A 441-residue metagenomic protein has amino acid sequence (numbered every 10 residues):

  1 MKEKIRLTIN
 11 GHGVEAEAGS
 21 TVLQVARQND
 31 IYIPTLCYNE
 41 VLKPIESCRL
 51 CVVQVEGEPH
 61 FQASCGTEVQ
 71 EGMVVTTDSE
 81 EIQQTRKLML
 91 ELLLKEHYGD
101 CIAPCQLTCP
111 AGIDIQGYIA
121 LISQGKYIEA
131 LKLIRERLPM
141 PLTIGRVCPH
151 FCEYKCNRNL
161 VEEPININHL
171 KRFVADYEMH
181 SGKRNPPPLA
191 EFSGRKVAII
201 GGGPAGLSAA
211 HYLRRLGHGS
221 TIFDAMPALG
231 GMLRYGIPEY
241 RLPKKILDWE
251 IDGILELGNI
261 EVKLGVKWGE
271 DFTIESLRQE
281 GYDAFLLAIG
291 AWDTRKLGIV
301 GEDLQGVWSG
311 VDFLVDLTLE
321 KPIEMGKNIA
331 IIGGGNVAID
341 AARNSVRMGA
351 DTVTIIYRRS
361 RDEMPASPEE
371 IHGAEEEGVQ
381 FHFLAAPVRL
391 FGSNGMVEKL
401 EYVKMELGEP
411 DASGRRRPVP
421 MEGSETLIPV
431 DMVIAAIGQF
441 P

Functional and structural regions predicted by a protein language model:
M1-L107, Q116, A120, Q124-I128: Signature of N-terminal electron-transfer/Fe-S-associated modules in redox systems
N10, G202, A225, G334 (+1 more regions): Cofactor-binding loop segments of dinucleotide-utilizing enzymes, especially the Rossmann-like FAD- and NAD(P)+-binding
L94, C105, Y118, P141-I144 (+6 more regions): FAD-binding core/adjacent interface of flavoenzyme oxidoreductases
P139, G203-P204, A228, G335-V337: Residue-level detector of alpha-helix initiation sites
K196-T221, A338-V346: N-terminal Rossmann-like FAD-binding beta1-loop-alpha1 element of flavoenzymes
H218-R234, T354-R361: Glycine-rich FAD pyrophosphate-binding loop
K245-K296, W308-T318, P322-M325, R347-P441: A Rossmann-like FAD-binding core segment of flavoenzymes
M325-I332, N336-V353: Predominantly flavin-linked oxidoreductase catalytic cores and closely associated redox partners
